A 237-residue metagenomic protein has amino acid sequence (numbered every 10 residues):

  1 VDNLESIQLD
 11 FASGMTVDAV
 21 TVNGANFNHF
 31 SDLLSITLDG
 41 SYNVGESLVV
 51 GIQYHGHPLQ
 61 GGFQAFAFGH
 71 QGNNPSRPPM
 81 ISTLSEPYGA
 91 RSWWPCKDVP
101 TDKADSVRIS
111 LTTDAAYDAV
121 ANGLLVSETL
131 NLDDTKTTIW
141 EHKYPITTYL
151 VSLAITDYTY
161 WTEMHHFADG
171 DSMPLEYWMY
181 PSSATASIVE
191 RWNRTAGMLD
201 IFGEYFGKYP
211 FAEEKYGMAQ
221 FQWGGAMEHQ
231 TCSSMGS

Functional and structural regions predicted by a protein language model:
D2-A25, T112, A116-Y117: Solvent-exposed beta-hairpin/edge-strand motifs
S6, L33, S47-V49, S106-R108 (+1 more regions): Intrinsic-disorder/low-complexity, polar/charged segments enriched in Ser/Thr/Lys/Arg/Asp/Glu/Gln
I7-F11, A67-F68, L124-T129: Short Gly/aromatic-enriched secondary-structure transition segments
D10-S13, Y54-G56, H142, M179: Non-cytosolic beta-sheet module surface loops
A12, N74-G89, G225: A structural signal for beta-strand and strand-to-loop patches characteristic of beta-rich domains
G14-N73: A surface-exposed beta-strand-loop module
T83-P87, C96-G236: Hydrophobic helix-coil surface modules that form long, contiguous segments used for peptide/substrate interaction
